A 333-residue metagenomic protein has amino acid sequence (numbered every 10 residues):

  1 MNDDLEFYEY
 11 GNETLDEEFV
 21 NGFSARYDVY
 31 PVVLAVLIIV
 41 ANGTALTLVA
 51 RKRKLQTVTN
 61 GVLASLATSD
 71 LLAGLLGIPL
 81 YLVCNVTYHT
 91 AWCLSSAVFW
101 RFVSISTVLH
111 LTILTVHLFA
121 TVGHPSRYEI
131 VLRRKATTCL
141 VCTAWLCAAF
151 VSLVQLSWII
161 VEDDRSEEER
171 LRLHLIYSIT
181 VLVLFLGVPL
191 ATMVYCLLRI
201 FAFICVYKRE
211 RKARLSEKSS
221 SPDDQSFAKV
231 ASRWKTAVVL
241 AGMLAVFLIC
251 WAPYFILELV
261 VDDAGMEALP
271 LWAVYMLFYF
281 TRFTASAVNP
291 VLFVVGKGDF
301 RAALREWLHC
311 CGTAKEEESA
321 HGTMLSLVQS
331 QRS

Functional and structural regions predicted by a protein language model:
M1-N21, K208-T236, G242, G298-S333: Intrinsically disordered regulatory tails of 7TM GPCRs
Y8-E17, T87-F102, E129-V141, C147-Y195: Loop architecture of class A 7-transmembrane GPCRs
V20-V32, V58-E129: Extracellular TM2-ECL1-early TM3 structural module of rhodopsin-like
P31-A35, L72-T87, A97-W100, S104-L111 (+4 more regions): Helix-to-loop junction signature of class
A35-L37, S65-G77, I105, A136-S152 (+3 more regions): Alpha-helical transmembrane segments of multi-pass membrane proteins
I39-A50, A67, G74-I78, F102-S126 (+4 more regions): Cytoplasm-facing ends of alpha-helical transmembrane segments in multi-pass membrane proteins
H110-G123, Q155-I160, T180-E217, A237-V261 (+1 more regions): Class A (rhodopsin-like) GPCR signature focused on the TM5-ICL3 interface and adjacent 7TM helical core
T192-M193, V246-L259, Y275-T323: Seventh transmembrane helix
